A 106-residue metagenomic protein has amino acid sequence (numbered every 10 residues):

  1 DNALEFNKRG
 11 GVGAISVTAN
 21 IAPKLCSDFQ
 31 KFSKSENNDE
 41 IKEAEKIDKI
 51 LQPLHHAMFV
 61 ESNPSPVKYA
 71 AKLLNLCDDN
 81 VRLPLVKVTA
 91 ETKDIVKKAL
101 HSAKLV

Functional and structural regions predicted by a protein language model:
D1-F59: Catalytic alpha/beta core domains of metabolic enzymes, predominantly
L4, Y69, K98: Surface-exposed charge patches
N7, G11, I50-L85: Conserved short secondary-structure transition element at the edge of the structured enzyme core that lines
K24-S27, S65, D94: Residues on a specific face of well-ordered alpha-helices
S33, L51, L74, L100-A103: Alpha-helix boundary/capping residues
L76-V106: Flexible C-terminal active-site loop/helix
